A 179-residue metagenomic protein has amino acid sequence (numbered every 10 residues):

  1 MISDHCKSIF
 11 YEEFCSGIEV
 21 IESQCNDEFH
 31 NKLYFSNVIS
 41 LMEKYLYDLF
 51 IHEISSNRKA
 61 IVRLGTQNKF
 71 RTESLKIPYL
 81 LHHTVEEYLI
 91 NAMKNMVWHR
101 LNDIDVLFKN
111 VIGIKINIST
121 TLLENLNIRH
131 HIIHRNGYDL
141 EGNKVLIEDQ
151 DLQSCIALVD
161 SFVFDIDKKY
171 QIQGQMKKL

Functional and structural regions predicted by a protein language model:
M1-S23, N117-H131, R135-L179: Polyanionic, low-complexity intrinsically disordered segments
D4-Y11, I21-L126: Helix-loop junctions and short alpha-helical segments
